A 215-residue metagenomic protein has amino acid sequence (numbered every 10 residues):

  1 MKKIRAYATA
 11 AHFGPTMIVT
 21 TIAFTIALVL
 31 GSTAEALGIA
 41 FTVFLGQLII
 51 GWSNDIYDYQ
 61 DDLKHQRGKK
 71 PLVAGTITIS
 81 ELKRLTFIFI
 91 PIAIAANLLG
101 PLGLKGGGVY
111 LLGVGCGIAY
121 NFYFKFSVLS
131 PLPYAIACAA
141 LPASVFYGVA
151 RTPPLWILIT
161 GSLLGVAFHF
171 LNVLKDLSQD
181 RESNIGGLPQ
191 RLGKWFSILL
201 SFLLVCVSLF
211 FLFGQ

Functional and structural regions predicted by a protein language model:
M1-Q215: Multi-pass alpha-helical membrane architecture of UbiA-family and related isoprenoid/lipid prenyltransferases
